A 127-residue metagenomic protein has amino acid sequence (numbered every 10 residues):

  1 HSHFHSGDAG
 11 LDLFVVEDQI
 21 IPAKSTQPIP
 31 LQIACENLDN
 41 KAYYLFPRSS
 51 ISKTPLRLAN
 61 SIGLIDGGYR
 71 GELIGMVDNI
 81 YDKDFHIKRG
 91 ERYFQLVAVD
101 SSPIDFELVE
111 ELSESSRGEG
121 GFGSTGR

Functional and structural regions predicted by a protein language model:
H1-R127: DUTPase catalytic domain/fold
